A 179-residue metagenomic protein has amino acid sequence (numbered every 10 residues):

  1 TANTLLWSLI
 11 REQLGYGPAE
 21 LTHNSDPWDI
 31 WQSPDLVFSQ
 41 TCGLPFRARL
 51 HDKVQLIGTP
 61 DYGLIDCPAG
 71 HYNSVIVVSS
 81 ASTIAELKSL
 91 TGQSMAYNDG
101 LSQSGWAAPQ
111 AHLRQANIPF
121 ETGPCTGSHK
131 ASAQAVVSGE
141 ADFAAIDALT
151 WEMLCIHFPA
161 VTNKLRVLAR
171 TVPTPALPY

Functional and structural regions predicted by a protein language model:
T1-K53, T59-Y62, A69-H71: N-terminal hydrophobic or amphipathic helices and topogenic motifs
T1-L9, A69-A133: Bilobed "Venus flytrap"/periplasmic-binding protein-like clamshell domains and structurally analogous long
T4-L14, A81-S82, V172-Y179: Extended ligand-binding regions for polar small-molecule ligands
G17-S25, V37, F120-H129, R166-R170: Short beta-strand-to-loop elements that line the ligand-binding cleft of bilobed periplasmic-binding protein-like
S25-D29, A131-A135, A141: Short, hydrophobic alpha-helical packing/hinge segments within bilobed ligand-binding/sensory domains
W31, L90, A135-V137, Y179: Hydrophobic residues within well-ordered alpha-helices
V37, C42-H51, V137, D142-N163: A ligand-binding cleft/hinge motif common to bilobed small-molecule-binding domains
G58, D66, Y72-V75, P159-Y179: Periplasmic-binding protein-like
